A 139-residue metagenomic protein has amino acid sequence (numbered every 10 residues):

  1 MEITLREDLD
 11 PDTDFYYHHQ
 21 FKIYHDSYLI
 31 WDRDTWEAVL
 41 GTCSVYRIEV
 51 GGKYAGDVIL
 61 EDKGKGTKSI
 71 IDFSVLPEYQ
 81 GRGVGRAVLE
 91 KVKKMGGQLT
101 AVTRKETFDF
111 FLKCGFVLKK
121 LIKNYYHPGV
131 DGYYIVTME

Functional and structural regions predicted by a protein language model:
M1-I30, E49, Y133: Short amphipathic alpha-helix that is part of the acyltransferase structural core
Q20-I59: Active-site rim helix/loop that mediates acceptor-substrate recognition in acyltransferases
C43-R47, D57, D72, T100 (+1 more regions): Short hydrophobic/aromatic beta-strand element in the GNAT-like acyltransferase core that lines or flanks the acyl-donor
I48-G51, D62, V136-E139: Active-site beta-strand termini and strand-to-loop segments that position acidic
E61, G66-P77, T100-V102: Conserved acetyl-CoA binding element of GNAT-fold acetyltransferases
V75, G81-K94, K113: Conserved acetyl-CoA-binding loop-helix of GNAT-fold acetyltransferases
L89, K94-E106: Conserved GNAT acetyl-CoA-binding A-motif
T100-V102, V117-Y134: Conserved catalytic-core motifs of GNAT/GCN5-like acyltransferases
